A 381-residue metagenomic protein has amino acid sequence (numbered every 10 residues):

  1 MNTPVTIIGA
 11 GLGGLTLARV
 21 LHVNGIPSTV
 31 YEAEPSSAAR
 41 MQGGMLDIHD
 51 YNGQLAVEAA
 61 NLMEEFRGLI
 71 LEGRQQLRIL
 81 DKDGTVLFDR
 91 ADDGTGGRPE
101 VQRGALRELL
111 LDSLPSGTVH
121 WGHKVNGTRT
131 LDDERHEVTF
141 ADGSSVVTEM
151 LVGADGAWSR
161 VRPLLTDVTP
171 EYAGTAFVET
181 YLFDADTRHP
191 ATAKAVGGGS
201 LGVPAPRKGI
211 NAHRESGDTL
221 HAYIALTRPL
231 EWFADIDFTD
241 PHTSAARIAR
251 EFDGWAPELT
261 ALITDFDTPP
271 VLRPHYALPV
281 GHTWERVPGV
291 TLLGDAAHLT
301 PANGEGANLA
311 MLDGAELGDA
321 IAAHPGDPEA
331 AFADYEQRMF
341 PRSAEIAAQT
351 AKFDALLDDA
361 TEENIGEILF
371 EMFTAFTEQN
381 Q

Functional and structural regions predicted by a protein language model:
M1-I8, L12, A38-D50: Accessory recognition modules or surfaces
N2-V5, V20-H22, D47-A185, E231-A234 (+2 more regions): Conserved N-terminal helical subregion
T6-P27, Y31-E34, V152-G153, V178 (+2 more regions): Conserved mid-domain beta->alpha element of the FAD-binding
S37-M41, E231-A234, A302: A short acidic, helix-capping loop that chelates divalent metal ions and anchors anionic groups
A38, E134-H136, V203-A205, V271-G281: Short gly/ser/thr-rich secondary-structure transition/capping motifs
V86-R107, D142-S144, L182-T268: Conserved FAD/dinucleotide-binding core of flavoprotein oxidoreductases
W158-S159, F177-E179, R207-N211, A297-H298: Histidine-centered metal-chelating micro-motifs
A333, R342-Q381: Alpha-helical, largely C-terminal catalytic domains that coordinate divalent metal ions via clustered Asp/Glu/His
